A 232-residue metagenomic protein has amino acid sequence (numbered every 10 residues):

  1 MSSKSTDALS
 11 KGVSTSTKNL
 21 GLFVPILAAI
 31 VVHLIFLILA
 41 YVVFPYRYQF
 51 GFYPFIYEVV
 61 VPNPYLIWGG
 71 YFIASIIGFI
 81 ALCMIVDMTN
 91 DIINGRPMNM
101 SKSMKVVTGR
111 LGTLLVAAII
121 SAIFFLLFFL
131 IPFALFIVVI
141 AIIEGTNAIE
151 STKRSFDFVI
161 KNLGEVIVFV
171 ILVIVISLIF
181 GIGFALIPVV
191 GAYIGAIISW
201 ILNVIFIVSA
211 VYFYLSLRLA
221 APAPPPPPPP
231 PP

Functional and structural regions predicted by a protein language model:
M1-P232: Hydrophobic alpha-helical membrane segments
